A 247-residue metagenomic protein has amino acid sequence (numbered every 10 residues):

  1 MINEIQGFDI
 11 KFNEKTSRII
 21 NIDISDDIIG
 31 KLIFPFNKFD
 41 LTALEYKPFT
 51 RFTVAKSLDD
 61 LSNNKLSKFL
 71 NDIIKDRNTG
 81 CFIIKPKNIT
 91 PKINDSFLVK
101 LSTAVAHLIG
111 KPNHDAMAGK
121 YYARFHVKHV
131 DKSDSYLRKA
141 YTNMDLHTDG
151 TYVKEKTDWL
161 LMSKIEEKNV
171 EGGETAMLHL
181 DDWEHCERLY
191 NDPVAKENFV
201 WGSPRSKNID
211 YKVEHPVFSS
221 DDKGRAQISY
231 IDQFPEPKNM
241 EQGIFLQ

Functional and structural regions predicted by a protein language model:
M1-L61, D76-N78, F125-Q247: Active-site environment of non-heme Fe oxygenases that use a 2-His-1-carboxylate facial triad
P48-V54, D72-K92, L101: N-terminal, charged low-complexity regulatory/assembly segments
S62-F69, K75: Short, solvent-exposed beta-alpha or beta-beta edge segments that form flexible loop/patches at the rim of ligand
F69-L70, T175: Generic hydrophobic alpha-helical segments
P86, A116-K120, K164: Glycine-rich, histidine-containing beta strand-loop boundary motifs that form or position
N88-D95, T148, Y152: Short, charged/polar micro-motifs that form catalytic or ligand-binding hotspots
N94-M117, M240-Q247: Signature of the catalytic double-stranded beta-helix
T103-L137: A gly/proline- and charged-residue-enriched helix-loop-helix capping module
